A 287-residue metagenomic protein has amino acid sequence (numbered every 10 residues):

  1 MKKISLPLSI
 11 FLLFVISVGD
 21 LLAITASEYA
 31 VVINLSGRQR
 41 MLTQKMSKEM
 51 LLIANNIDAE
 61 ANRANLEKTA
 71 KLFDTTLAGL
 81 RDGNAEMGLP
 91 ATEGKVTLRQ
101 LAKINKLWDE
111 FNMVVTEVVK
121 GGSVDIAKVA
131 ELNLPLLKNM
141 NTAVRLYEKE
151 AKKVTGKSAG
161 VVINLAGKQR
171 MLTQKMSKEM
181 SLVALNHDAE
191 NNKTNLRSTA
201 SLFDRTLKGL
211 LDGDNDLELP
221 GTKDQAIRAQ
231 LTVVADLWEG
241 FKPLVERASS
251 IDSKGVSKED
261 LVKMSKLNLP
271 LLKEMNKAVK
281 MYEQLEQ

Functional and structural regions predicted by a protein language model:
M1-L8: Bacterial N-terminal signal peptides that target proteins for export
S9-S17: Bacterial N-terminal signal peptides
G19-A23: Non-globular terminal segments
I24-Q287: Mature extracytoplasmic or organellar-lumen-exposed domains after removal of signal/transit peptides
